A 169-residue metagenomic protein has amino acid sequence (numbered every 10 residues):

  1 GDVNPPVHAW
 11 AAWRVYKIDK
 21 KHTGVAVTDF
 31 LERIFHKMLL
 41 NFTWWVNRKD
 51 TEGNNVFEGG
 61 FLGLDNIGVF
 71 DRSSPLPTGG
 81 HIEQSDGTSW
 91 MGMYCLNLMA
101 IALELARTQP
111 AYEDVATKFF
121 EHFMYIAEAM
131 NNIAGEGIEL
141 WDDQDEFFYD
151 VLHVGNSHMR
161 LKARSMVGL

Functional and structural regions predicted by a protein language model:
D2-V3, N54: Membrane-interface helix-loop-helix modules in multi-pass inner-membrane proteins
V3-R14, T88-L103, R164-L169: Well-ordered alpha-helical segments within folded domains of soluble proteins
D19-M93, A106-S157: Active-site acid/base region of carbohydrate-active enzymes
L152-H153, S157, L161-S165, L169: Polar, glycine-rich mid-to-C-terminal structural blocks that act as macromolecule-binding/assembly scaffolds
